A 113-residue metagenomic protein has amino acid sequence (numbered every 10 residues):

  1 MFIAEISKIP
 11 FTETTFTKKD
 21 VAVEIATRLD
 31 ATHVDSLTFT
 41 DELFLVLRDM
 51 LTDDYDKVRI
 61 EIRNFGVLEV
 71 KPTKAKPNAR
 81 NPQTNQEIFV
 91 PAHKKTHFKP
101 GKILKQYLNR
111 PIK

Functional and structural regions predicted by a protein language model:
M1-K113: Strongly charged
